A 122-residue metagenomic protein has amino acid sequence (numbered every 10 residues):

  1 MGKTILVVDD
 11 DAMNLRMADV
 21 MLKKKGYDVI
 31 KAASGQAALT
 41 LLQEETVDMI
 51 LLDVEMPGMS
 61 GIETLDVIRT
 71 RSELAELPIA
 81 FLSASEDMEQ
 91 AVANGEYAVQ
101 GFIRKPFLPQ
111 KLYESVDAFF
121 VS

Functional and structural regions predicted by a protein language model:
D11-L15: Short acidic/polar segment at the start of the alpha1 helix of CheY-like receiver
R16-K24: Charged docking surfaces used in two-component/phosphorelay signaling
K31-T40, G61: Helix N-cap/capping motif at the beta->alpha junctions
T40, I62-A75: Short amphipathic alpha-helix used as the core "switch/output" element in two-component signaling
E45-L51: Active-site beta3 strand of CheY-like receiver
M56: Receiver (REC) domain active-site loop signature in two-component systems and cognate sites in sensor histidine kinases
E63, E86-I103, Q110, E114: Alpha4 helix (beta4-alpha4-beta5 surface) of REC/receiver domains from two-component response regulators
